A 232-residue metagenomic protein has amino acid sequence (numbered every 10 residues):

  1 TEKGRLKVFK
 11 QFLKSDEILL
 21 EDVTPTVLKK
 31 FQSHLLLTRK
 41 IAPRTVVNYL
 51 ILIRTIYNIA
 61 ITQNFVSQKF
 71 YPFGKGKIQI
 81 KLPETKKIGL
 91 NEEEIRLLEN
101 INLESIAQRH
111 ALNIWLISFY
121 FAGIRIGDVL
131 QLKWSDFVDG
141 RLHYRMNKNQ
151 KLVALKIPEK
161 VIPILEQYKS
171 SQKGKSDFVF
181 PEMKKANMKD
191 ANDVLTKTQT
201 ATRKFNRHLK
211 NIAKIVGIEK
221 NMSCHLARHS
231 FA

Functional and structural regions predicted by a protein language model:
T1-R5: Short, aromatic/basic-rich helix-turn unit that serves as a nucleic-acid recognition element
L6-K86, I101: N-terminal core-binding DNA-recognition domain of tyrosine recombinases/integrases
L28, I53, A122, V129 (+1 more regions): Short, basic/aromatic-rich helical patch in the C-terminal catalytic core of site-specific tyrosine
V47, Q68-I126, L130: Basic, Lys/Arg- and aromatic-enriched nucleic-acid-binding interface segment
K75, F121, Q131-S170: Conserved tyrosine-mediated DNA breakage-rejoining catalytic core shared by Y-recombinases
R96, F119, G127-L130, E159-P163 (+2 more regions): Feature representing long, continuous alpha-helical segments
I106, K197, N206-A232: Short, basic (Lys/Arg/His-rich) helix/loop patches that form interaction surfaces in the mid-to-C-terminal regions
N149-Q167, S176-N211: C-terminal catalytic core of Y-nucleophile DNA break-rejoin enzymes
